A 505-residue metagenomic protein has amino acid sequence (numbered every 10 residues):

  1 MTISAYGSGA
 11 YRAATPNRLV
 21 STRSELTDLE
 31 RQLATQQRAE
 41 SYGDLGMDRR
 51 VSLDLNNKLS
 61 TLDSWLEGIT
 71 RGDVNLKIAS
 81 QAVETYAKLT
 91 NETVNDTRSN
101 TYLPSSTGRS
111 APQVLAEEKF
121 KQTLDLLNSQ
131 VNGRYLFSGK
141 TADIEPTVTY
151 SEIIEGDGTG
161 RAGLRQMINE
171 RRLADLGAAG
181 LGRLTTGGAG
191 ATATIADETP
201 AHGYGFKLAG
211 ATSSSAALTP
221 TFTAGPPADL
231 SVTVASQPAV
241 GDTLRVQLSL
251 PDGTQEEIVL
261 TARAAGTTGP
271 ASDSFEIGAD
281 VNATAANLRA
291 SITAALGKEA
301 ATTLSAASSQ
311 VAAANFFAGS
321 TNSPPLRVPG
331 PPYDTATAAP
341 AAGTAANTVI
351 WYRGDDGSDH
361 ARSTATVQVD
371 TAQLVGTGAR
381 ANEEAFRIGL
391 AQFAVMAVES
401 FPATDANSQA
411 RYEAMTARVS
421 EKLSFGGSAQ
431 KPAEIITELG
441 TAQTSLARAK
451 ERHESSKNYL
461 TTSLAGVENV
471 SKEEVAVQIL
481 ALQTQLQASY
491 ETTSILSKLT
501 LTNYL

Functional and structural regions predicted by a protein language model:
M1-E152, P402-L505: Amphipathic alpha-helical polymerization modules
S4-Y6, Y11-R12, T107-S110, A216-A217 (+1 more regions): N-terminal start-of-chain detector that recognizes signal peptides and the immediate post-cleavage beginning
L26, E30-L33, Q37, K140-T212 (+2 more regions): Polar, low-complexity export/assembly segments characteristic of proteins that are secreted or assemble on the cell
G210-A235: Charged, amphipathic alpha-helical segments
S231, H360-R362, Q478: Short alpha-helix capping/helix-loop boundary micro-motifs
